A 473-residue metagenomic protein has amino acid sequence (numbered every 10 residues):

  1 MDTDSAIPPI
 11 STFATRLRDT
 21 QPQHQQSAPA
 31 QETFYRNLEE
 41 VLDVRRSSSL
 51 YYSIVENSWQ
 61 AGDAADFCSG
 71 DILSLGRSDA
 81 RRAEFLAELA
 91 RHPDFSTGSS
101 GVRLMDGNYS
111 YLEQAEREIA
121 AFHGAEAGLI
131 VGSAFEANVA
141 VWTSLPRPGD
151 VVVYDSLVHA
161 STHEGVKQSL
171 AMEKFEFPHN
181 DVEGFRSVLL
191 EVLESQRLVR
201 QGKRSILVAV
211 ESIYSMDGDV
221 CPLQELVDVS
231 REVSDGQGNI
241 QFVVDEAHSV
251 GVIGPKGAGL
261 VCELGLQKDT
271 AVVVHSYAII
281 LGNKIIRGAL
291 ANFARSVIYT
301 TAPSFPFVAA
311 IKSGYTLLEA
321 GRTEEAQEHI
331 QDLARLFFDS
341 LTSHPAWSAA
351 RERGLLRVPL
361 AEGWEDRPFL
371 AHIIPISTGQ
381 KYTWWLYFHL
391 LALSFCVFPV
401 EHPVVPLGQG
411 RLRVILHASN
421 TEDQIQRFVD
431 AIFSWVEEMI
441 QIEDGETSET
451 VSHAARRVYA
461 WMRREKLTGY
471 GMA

Functional and structural regions predicted by a protein language model:
D2-G98, T300: N-terminal "arm"/small-domain region of PLP-dependent enzymes with the aminotransferase-like
A83-A134: Conserved N-terminal alpha-helix of the aminotransferase class I/II PLP-enzyme fold
S133, V153-L170: Substrate-binding/gating loop at the entrance of the active-site cleft, primarily in PLP-dependent aminotransferase-like
V141-A160, V182: Conserved PLP-anchoring active-site segment centered on the Schiff-base-forming lysine
F175, H179-V243: Active-site phosphate-binding strand-loop segment of PLP-dependent enzymes
Q241, H248, I253-R367, P375: Active-site C-terminal subdomain of aminotransferase-like
Q327-S394, H402, G408, L412 (+3 more regions): Conserved PLP-binding catalytic core of the aspartate aminotransferase-like
A392-F398, I432-I440: A common structural junction motif
